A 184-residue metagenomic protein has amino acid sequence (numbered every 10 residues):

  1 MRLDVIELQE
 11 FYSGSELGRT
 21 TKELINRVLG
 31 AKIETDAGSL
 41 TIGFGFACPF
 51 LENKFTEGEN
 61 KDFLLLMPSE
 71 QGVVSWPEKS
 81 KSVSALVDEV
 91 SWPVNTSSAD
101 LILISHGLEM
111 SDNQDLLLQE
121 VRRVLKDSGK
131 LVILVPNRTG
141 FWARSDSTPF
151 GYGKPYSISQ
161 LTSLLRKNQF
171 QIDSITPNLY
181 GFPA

Functional and structural regions predicted by a protein language model:
M1-T35: Class I SAM-dependent methyltransferase Rossmann-like catalytic core, especially the SAM/SAH-binding loop
R27, K32-W92: Class I SAM-dependent methyltransferase SAM/SAH-binding core
A47-P49, P136-F141, P177-F182: Short "lid" loop at the C-terminus of a central beta-strand within the Rossmann-like core of SAM-dependent
V90-I102: A short acidic, Gly/Pro-enriched loop at the edge of an enzyme's catalytic core that lines a small-molecule cofactor
D100-N113: A short SAM/SAH-binding and catalytic strip from SAM-dependent methyltransferases
D115-K130: A short glycine-rich, Lys/Arg-flanked "PGG" loop and its adjoining helix->strand segment in the class I
K130-P155: Conserved class I S-adenosyl-L-methionine
G151-L179: Short alpha-helix
